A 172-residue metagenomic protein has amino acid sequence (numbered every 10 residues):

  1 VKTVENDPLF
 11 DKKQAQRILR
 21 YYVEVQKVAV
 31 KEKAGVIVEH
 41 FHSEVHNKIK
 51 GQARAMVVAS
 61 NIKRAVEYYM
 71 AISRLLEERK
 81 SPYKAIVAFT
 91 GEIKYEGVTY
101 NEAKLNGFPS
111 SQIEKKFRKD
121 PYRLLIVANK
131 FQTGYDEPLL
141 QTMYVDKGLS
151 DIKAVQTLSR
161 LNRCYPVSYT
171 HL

Functional and structural regions predicted by a protein language model:
V1-Q52, Y69: Interdomain helical connector at the RecA1-RecA2 junction of SF1/SF2 helicase-like NTPases
K63-I86: Conserved helicase motor "Helicase C" RecA-like lobe of SF1/SF2 P-loop NTPases
V87-K94, A128-K130: Conserved helicase motor
E96-Y122: Conserved motor-coupling elements within RecA-like helicase/translocase cores
D120-Q132: Conserved two-lobed SF2 helicase motor
D136-K147: A short beta-strand element within the Helicase C-terminal
I152-Y165: Conserved SF2 helicase motif VI
T170-H171: Conserved small/polar residues in nucleotide/adenosyl-binding loops
